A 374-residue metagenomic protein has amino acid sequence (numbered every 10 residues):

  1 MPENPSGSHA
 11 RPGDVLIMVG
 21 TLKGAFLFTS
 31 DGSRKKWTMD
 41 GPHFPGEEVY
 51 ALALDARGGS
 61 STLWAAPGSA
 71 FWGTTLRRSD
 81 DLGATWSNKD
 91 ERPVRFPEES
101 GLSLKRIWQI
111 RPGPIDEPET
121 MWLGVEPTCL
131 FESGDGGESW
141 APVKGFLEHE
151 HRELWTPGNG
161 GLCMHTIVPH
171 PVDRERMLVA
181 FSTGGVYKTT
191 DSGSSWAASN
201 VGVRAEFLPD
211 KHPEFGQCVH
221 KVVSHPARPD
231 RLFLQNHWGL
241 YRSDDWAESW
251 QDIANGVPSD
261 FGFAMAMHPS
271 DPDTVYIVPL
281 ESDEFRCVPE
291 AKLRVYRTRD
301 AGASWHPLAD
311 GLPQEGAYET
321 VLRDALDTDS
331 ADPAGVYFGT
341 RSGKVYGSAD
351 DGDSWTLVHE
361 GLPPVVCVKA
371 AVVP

Functional and structural regions predicted by a protein language model:
M1-P374: Extracellular glycan-interacting surfaces
